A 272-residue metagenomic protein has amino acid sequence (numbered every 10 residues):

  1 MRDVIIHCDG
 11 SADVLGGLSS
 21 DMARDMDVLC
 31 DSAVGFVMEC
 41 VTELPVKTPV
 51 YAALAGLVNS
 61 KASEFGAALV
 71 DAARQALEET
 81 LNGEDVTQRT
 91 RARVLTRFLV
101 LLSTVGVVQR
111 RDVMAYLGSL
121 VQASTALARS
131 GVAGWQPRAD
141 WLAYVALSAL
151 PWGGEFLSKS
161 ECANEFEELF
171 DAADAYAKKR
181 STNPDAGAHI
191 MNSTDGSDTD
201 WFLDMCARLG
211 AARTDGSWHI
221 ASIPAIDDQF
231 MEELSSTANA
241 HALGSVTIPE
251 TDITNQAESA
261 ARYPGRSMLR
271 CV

Functional and structural regions predicted by a protein language model:
M1-V50, S63, A67, D71 (+1 more regions): Long, low-complexity, highly charged intrinsically disordered regions
D3-V4, F36-L44, A76-Q88, L120-Q136 (+1 more regions): Helix-loop junctions that connect tandem helical modules in alpha-solenoid scaffolds
I6-L15, P45-A53, R89-L99, L142-L147: HEAT-repeat alpha-solenoid elements in large eukaryotic scaffold proteins
C8, A23-D27, L44, N59 (+4 more regions): Amphipathic alpha-helical protein-protein interaction segments
D13, V28-F36, A53, E64-Q75 (+2 more regions): Short sequence/structural elements of tandem HEAT/ARM alpha-solenoid repeats
D21, F36, C40, L54-L57 (+4 more regions): Alpha-helical recognition domains of nuclear gene-regulatory proteins
K61-F98: Alpha-helical cores of eukaryotic small-GTPase signaling modules
R93, L101-D215: Extended alpha-helical scaffolding segments
